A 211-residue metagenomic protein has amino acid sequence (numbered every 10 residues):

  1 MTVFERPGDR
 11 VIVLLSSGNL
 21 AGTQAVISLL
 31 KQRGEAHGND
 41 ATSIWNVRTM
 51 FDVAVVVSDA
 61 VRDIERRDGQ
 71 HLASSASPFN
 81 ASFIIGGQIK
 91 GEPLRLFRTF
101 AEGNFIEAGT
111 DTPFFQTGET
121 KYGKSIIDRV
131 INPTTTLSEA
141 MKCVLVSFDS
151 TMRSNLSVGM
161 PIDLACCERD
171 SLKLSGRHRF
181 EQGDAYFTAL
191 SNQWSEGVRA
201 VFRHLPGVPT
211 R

Functional and structural regions predicted by a protein language model:
M1-R211: N-terminal nucleophile
